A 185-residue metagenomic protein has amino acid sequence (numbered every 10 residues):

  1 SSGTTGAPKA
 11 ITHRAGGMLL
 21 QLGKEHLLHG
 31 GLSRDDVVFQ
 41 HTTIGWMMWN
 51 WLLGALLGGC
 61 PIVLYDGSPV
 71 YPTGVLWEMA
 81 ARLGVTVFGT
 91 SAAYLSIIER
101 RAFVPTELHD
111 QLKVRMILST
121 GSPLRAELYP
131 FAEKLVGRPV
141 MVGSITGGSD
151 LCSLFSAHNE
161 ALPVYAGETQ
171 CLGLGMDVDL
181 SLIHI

Functional and structural regions predicted by a protein language model:
S1, I183-I185: Conserved small/polar residues in nucleotide/adenosyl-binding loops
S1-L20: Conserved AMP-binding A3 loop
A10-T12, P61-S68, I97, G143: Short beta-strand->loop structural element characteristic of the AMP-binding/adenylate-forming
I11-R14, H41-T42, M47, Y65 (+5 more regions): Generic beta-strand/beta-sheet core signal
L19-V37, M47-T86, R101: Conserved AMP-binding/adenylation subdomain of ANL enzymes
L28, R34, D66, T73 (+5 more regions): Ligand-binding pocket scaffold of soluble enzyme catalytic domains
T86-G89, E99-Y165, D177: Gly/Ser/Thr-rich phosphate-binding loop
A166-L172: Short Gly/Pro-enriched turn/cap motifs at secondary-structure boundaries
